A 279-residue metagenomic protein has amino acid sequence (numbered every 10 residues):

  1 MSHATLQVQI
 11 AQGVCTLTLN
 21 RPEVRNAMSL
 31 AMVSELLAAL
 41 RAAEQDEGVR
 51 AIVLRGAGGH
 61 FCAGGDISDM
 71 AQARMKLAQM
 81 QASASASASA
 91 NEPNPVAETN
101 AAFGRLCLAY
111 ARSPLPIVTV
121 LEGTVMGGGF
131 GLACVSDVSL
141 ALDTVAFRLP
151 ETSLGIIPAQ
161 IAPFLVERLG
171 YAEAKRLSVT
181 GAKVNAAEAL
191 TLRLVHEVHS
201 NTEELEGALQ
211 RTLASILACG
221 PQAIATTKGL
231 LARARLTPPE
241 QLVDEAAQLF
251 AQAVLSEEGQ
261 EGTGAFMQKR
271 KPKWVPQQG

Functional and structural regions predicted by a protein language model:
M1-A57, L108, E206: Conserved CoA-thioester-binding segment of acyl-CoA-metabolizing enzymes
L17, R21, E35-L36, L54 (+6 more regions): Terminal peptide-recognition signature
R21-P22, D46, C219, S256 (+1 more regions): Short loop-to-helix capping motifs
G56-L106, V125, P238: Glycine- (often His-adjacent) and acidic-residue-rich active-site loop that binds/positions the CoA thioester
A102-L154, K183: Glycine-rich beta-to-alpha active-site loop
V138, R176, T180-A182, E188 (+2 more regions): Well-ordered beta-strand positions
L140-V145, V195-D244, E257, W274-G279: C-terminal long alpha-helix characteristic of the crotonase
P163-A172: Hydrophobic, secondary-structure "cap" segments at the distal end of domains
